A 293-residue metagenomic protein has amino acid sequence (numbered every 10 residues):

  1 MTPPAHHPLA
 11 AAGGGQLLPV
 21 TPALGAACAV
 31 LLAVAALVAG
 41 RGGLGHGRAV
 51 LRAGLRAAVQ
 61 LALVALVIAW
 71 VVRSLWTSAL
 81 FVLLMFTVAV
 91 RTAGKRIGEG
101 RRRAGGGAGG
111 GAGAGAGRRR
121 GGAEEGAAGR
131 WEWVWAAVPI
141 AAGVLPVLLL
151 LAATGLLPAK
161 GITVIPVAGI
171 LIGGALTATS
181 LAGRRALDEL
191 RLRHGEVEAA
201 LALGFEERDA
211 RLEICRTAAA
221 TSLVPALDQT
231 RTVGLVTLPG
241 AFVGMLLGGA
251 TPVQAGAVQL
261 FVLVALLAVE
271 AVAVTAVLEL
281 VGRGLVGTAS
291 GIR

Functional and structural regions predicted by a protein language model:
M1-P19: Short, strongly hydrophobic alpha-helical membrane anchors
V20-C28, S78-F81, G98-E99, A127-L181: Loop-to-helix entry region at the N-terminal start of transmembrane alpha-helices in multi-pass membrane transporters
V34, V38, V59, L63-V71 (+9 more regions): Alpha-helical membrane-inserting segments
A35-R48, V90-R103, G122-A123: C-terminal ends of transmembrane helices
R48-V72, W76-V82: Loop-to-helix transition at the N-terminal end of transmembrane alpha-helices
I172-V197, A276: Membrane-embedded alpha-helices of multi-pass transport/permease systems
R185-S222: Short cytoplasmic-facing helical segments at TM-TM junctions of multi-pass membrane proteins
E213-R293: Transmembrane alpha-helix interface motif
